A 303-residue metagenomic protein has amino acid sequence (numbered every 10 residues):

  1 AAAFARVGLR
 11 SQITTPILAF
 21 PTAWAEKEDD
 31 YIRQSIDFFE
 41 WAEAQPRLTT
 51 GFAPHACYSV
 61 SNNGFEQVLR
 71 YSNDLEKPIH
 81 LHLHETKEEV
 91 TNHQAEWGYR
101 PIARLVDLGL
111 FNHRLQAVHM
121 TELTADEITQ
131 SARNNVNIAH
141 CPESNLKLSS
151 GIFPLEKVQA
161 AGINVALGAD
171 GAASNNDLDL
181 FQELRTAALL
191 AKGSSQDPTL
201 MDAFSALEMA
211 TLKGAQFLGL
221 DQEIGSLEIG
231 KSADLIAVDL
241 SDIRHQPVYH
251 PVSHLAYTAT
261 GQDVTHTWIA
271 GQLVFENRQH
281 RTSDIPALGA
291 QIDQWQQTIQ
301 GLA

Functional and structural regions predicted by a protein language model:
A2, E66, R70, A103 (+4 more regions): Alpha-helical segments flanking ligand/cofactor-binding loops in enzyme cores
A2-G8, G64-L75, Q130-C141, Q294-Q297 (+1 more regions): Short, electropositive alpha-helical surface patch
A2-T121: Metal-coordinating catalytic core of metallo-dependent amide/deamination hydrolases
F4, F52, H82, A117 (+9 more regions): Divalent metal-coordination and catalytic microenvironments
L9, E76-K77, V136, I163 (+2 more regions): Short glycine/serine/threonine/alanine-rich loop segments
E85-L115, M120-R133, L146-Q159, G171-Q182: Catalytic core of soluble alpha/beta enzymes
D107-R114, E156-D242, T258-T260: His/Asp/Glu-enriched, well-ordered alpha-helical/loop segment that forms or immediately abuts the divalent-metal
E208-A303: Active-site microenvironment of metallo-dependent hydrolases
